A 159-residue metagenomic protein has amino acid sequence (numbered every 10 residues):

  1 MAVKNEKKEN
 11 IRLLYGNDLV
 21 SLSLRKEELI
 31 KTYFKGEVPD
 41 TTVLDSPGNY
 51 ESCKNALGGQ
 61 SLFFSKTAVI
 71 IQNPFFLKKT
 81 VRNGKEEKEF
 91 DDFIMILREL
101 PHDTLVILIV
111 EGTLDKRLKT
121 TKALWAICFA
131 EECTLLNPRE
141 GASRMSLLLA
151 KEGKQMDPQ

Functional and structural regions predicted by a protein language model:
M1-Q159: Conserved beta/loop motifs at nucleotide-recognition and modification sites
